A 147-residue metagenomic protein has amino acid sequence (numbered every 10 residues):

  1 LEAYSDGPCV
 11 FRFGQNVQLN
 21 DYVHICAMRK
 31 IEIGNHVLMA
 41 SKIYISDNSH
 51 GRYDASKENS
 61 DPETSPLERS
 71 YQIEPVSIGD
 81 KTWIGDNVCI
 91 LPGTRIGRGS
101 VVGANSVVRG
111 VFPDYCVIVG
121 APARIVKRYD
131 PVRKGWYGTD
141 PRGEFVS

Functional and structural regions predicted by a protein language model:
L1-P92, A121, Y129-D130: Flexible, glycine/small-residue-enriched loop-and-beta-strand segment within the central core of proteins
H50-G51, V117, R133, G143: Low-complexity, compositionally biased segments
K57-E58, Y129, G138-V146: S-adenosyl-L-methionine-dependent methyltransferase catalytic module, highlighting the catalytic core
D86-V126, P131-W136: C-terminal/domain-terminus segments
